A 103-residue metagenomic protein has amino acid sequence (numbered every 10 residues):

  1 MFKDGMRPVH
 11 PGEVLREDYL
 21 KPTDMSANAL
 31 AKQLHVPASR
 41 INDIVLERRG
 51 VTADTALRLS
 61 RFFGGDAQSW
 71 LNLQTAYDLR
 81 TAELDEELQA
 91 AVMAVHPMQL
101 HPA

Functional and structural regions predicted by a protein language model:
M1-M25, N72: A short, Lys/Arg-rich alpha-helix, primarily the initiator
R16, I41-N42, A67: Alpha-helical structural signal
R16, R61, L71-A103: Short, charged recognition helix plus adjacent turn of helix-turn-helix-like nucleic-acid-binding domains
L20, A31, S60: The alpha-helix within a helix-turn-helix
D24-D43: Short alpha-helical DNA-recognition segment
P37, R48, F63, Q74-Y77: The DNA-recognition helices of helix-turn-helix-type DNA-binding domains
D43-L46, N72: Base-recognition residues in the alpha-helical recognition helix of bacterial helix-turn-helix
R48-R61: Short, basic-rich loop-to-helix N-cap that marks the start of a DNA-contacting helix
